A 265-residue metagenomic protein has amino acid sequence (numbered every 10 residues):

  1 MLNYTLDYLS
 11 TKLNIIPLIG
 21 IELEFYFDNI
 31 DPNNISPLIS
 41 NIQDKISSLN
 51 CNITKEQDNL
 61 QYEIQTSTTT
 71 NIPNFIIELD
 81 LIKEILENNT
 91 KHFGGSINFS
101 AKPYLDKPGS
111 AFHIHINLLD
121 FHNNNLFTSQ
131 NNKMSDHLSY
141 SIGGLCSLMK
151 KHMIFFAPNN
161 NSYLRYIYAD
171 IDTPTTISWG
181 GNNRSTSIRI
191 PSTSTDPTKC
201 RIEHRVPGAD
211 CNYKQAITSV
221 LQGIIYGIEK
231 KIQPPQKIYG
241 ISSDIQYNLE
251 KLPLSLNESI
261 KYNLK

Functional and structural regions predicted by a protein language model:
M1-K265: Glycine-rich, acidic/polar active-site loops that bind/position phosphate-bearing ligands
